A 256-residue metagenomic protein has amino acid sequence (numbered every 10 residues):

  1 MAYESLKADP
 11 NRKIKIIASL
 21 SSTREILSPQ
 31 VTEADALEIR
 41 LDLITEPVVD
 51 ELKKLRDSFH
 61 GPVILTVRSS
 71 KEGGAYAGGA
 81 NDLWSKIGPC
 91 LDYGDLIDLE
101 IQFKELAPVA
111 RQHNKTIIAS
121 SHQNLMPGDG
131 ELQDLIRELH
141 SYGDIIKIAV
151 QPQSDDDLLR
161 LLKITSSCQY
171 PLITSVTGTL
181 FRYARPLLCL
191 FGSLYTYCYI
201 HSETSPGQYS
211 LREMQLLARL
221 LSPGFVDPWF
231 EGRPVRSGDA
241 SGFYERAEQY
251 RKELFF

Functional and structural regions predicted by a protein language model:
M1-I26, L216-W229: N-terminal amphipathic alpha-helix/helix-capping segment at the start of soluble metabolic enzymes
A18-T32, G79-G88, P127-E138: Short, acidic/polar
S19-S21, A36-E46, T66, Y93-E105 (+3 more regions): Catalytic beta/alpha-barrel core
L27-E33, V48-H60, G88-D92, L106-N114 (+1 more regions): Acidic (Asp/Glu)-rich catalytic clusters
L43-S58, E100-N114, P127-E131, Q153-T165 (+1 more regions): Active-site-adjacent beta->alpha loops and helix N-cap segments on the catalytic face of soluble alpha/beta enzymes
P62-I101, L106: Glycine/small-residue-rich loop that forms an oxyanion/phosphate-binding "nest" at active or ligand-binding sites
L159, K163-E231: C-terminal alpha-helical cap/extension of soluble enzyme domains
L194, L220-F256: N-terminal ligand-binding/catalytic initiation module
